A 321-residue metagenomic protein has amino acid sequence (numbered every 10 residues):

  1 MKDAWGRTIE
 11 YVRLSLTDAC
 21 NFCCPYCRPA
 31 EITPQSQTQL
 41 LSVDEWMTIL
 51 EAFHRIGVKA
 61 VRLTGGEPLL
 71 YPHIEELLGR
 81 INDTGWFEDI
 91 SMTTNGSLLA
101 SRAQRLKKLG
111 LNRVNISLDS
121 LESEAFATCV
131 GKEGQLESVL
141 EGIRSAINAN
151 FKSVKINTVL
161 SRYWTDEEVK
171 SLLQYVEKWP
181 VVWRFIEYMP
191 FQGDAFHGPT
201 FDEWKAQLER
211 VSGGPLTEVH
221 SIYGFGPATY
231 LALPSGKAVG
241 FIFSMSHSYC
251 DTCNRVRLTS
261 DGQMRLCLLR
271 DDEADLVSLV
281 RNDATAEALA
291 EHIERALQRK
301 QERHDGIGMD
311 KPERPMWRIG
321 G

Functional and structural regions predicted by a protein language model:
M1-R13, C23-P25, R55, A228-G240 (+2 more regions): N-terminal [4Fe-4S]-dependent radical SAM core
A4-D44: Canonical Radical SAM [4Fe-4S] cluster-binding loop centered on the CxxxCxxC motif and its immediate flanking residues
L16, W183, G262: Residue-level signature of catalytic and energy-coupling elements of molecular machines, predominantly ATP/GTP-dependent
F22, S123-E124, S248, A274: Glycine-centered loop/turn positions within well-structured domains that cap or flank conserved ligand/cofactor-binding
I32-S36, E122-V130, Q192-A195, D275-L276: A short acidic, helix-capping loop that chelates divalent metal ions and anchors anionic groups
V43-L63, E67-R184: Radical SAM/AdoMet-radical enzyme domain recognition
N157-V159, R184-Y188, V219, F241-I242: Short, conserved beta-strand edge motifs with alternating hydrophobic and charged residues
F191-D305: Accessory C-terminal segments flanking Radical SAM cores
